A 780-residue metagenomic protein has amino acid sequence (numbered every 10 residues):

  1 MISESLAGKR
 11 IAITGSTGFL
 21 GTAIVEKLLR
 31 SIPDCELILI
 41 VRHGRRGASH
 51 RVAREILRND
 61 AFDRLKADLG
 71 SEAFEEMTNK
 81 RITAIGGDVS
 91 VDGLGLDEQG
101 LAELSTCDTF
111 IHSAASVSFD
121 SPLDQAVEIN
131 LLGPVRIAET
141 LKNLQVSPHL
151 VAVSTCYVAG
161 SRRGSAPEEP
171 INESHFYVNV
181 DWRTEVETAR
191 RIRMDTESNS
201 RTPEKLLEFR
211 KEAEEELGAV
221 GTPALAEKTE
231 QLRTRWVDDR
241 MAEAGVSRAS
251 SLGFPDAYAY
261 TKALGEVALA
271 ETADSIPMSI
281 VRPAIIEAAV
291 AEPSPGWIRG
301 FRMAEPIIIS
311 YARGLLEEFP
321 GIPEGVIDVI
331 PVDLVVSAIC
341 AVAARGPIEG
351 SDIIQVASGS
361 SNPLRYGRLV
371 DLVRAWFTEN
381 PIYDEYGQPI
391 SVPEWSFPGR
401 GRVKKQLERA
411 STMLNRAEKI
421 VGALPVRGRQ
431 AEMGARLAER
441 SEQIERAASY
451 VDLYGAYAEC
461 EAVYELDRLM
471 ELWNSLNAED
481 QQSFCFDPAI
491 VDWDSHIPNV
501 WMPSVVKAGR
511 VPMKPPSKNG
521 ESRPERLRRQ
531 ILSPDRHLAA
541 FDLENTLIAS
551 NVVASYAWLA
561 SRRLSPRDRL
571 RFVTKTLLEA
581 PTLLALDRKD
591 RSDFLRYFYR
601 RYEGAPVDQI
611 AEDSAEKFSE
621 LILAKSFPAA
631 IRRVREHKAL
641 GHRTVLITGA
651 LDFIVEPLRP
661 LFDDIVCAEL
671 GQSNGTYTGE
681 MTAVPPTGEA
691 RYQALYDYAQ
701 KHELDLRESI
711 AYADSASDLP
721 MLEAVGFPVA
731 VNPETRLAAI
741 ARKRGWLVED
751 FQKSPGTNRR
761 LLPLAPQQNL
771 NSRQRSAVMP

Functional and structural regions predicted by a protein language model:
M1-T109, S113-S116, L123-V127, P134-V135 (+2 more regions): N-terminal Rossmann/SDR dinucleotide-binding element
G133-R136, L264-G265, P331: Conserved cofactor-binding/catalytic machinery of classical short-chain dehydrogenase/reductase
E204-A257, T261-G296, I348-I353, G359: Conserved beta-loop-beta element that borders a ligand/cofactor-binding pocket
A270-T272, E305-P320, I327-Y383: Alpha-helical substrate-binding/gating segment
R345-L453, A458-E461, R468-S475, E479-Q482 (+1 more regions): Mid/C-terminal beta-alpha module of Rossmann-like enzyme folds, strongest in SDR-family dehydrogenases/epimerases
W501-L543, R563, Q774-S776, P780: Non-catalytic pre-domain segments flanking phosphatase-related domains
S522-Q530, P534-R536, E612-D613, S619-P780: C-terminal cap/substrate-recognition subdomain and adjoining C-terminal extension of metal-dependent phosphatase-like
L532-L586: Active-site neighborhood of HAD-like aspartate-dependent phosphohydrolases
